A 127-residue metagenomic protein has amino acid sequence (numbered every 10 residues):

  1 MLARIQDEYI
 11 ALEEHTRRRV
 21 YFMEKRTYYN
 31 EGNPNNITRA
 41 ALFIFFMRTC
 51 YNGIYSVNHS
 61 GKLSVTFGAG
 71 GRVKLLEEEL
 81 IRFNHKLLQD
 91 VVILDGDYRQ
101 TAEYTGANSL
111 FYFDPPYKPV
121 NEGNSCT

Functional and structural regions predicted by a protein language model:
M1-Y112, P116-C126: SAM-dependent nucleic-acid methyltransferase catalytic core
